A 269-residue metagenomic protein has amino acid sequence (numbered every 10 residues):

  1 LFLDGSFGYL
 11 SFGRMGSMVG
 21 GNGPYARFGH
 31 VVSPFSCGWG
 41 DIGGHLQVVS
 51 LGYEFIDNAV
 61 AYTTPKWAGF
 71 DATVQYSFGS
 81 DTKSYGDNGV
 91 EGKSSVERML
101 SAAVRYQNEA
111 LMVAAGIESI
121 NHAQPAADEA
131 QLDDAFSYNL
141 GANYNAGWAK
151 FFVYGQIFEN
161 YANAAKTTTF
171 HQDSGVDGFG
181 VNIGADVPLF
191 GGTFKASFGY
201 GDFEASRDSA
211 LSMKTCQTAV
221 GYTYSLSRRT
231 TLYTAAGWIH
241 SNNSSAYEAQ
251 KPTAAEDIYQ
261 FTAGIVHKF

Functional and structural regions predicted by a protein language model:
L1-D81, V96, V104-M112: Outer membrane beta-barrel
G5-Y9, T63-A68, F78, N108-A110 (+5 more regions): Outer-membrane beta-barrel proteins
M15-V19, E54, Q75-G79, Q107 (+5 more regions): Outer-membrane beta-barrel pore domains and translocons
N22-H30, G86, A127, N163-T167 (+2 more regions): Outer-membrane beta-barrel and related beta-rich outer-membrane complex signature in Gram-negative bacteria
F28-S33, E91, T168-Q172, M213-T215 (+1 more regions): Flexible, surface-exposed loop regions and adjacent strand-edge segments of Gram-negative outer-membrane beta-barrel
S95, S101-Y224: Detector for outer-membrane/organellar transmembrane beta-barrel domains, recognizing the amphipathic beta-strand
A219-G237, S241: C-terminal closing repeat unit and adjoining cap/tail of repeat-based domains
E256-F269: Outer-membrane beta-barrel "beta-signal"
